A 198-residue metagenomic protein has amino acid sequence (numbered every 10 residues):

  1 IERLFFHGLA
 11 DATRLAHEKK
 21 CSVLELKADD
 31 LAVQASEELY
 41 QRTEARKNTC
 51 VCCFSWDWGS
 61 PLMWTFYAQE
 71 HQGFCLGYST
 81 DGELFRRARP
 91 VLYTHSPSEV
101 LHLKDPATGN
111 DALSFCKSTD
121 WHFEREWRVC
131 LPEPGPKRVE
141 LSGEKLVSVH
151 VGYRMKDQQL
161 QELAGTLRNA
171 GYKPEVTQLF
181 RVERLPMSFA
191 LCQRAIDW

Functional and structural regions predicted by a protein language model:
I1-W198: Partner-binding and oligomerization surfaces adjacent to conserved cores of proteins that assemble macromolecular
